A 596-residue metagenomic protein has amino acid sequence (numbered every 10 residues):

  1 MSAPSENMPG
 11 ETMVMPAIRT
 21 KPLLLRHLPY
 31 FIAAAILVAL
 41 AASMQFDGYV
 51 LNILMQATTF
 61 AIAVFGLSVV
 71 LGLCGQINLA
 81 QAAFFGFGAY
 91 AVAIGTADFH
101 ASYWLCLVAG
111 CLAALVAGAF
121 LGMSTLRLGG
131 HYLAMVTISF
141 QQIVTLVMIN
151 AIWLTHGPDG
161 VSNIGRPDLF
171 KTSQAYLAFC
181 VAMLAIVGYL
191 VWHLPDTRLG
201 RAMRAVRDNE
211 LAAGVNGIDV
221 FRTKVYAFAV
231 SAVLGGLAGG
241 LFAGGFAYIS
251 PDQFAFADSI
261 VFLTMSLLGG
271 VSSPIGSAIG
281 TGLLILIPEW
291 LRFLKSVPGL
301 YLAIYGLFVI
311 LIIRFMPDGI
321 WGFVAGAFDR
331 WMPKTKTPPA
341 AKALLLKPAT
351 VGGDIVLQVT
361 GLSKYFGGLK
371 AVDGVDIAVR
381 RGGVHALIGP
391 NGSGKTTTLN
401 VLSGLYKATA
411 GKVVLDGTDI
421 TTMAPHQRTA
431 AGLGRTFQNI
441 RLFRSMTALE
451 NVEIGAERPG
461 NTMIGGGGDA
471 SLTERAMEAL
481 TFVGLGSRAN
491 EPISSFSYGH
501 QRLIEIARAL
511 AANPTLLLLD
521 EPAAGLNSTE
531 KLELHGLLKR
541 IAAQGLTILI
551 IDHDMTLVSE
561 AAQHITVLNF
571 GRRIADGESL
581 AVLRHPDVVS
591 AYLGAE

Functional and structural regions predicted by a protein language model:
A3-A341: Transmembrane alpha-helices and adjacent helix-loop boundaries
I388-P390: The feature captures the beta-strand-to-loop junction immediately N-terminal to the Walker
S403: Helix-to-loop junction immediately C-terminal to a conserved catalytic motif
G466-R488, P492, T515, G536-K539: Conserved ABC ATPase "signature" region
L517-E521: Catalytic Walker B motif of ABC-type/P-loop ATPase nucleotide-binding domains
V558-E560: A short, surface-exposed alpha-helical micro-motif characterized by mixed small hydrophobic and charged/polar residues
